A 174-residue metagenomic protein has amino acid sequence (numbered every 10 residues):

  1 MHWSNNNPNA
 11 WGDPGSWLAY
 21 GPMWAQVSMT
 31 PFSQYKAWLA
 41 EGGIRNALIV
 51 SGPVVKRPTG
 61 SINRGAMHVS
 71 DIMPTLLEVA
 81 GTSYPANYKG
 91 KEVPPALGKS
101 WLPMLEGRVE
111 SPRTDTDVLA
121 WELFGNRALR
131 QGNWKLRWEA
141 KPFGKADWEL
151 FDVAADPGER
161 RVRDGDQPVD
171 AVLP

Functional and structural regions predicted by a protein language model:
M1-W11, G43, I49: Metal-dependent active-site segment of extracytoplasmic phospho-/sulfohydrolases and closely related
D13-I44, V55-G65, S70-A154, G158: C-terminal cap/loop subdomain of S1 sulfatases and analogous C-terminal strand-loop tails that border
G52: Conserved residues at the C-terminal ends of beta-strands
I62-N63, D164-Q167: Short histidine-centered catalytic/ligand-binding loop motif
E159-R163: Carboxylate-dense, calcium-coordinating segments in secreted/extracellular and ER-lumen proteins
P168-P174: Acidic, proline/serine/threonine- and glycine-rich low-complexity intrinsically disordered segments
